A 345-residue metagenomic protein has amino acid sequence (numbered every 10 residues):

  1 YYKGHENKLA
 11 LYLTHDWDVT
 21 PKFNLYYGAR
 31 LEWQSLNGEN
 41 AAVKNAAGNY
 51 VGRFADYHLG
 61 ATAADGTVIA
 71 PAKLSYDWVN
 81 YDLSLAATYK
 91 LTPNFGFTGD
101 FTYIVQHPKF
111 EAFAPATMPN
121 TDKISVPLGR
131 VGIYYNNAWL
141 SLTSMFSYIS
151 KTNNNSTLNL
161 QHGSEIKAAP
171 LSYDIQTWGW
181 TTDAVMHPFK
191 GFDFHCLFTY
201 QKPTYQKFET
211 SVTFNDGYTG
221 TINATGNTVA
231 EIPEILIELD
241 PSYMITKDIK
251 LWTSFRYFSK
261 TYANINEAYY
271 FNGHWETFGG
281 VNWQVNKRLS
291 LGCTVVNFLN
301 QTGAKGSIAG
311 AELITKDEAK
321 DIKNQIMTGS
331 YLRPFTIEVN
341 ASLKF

Functional and structural regions predicted by a protein language model:
Y1-T92, P108-A116: Signature of Gram-negative outer-membrane beta-barrel scaffolds
L11-W17, L85-Y89, V131-N137, T182-M186 (+5 more regions): Residues on the lipid-exposed face of transmembrane beta-strands in outer-membrane beta-barrel proteins
P21-K22, W139, Y148-T152, P170-I265 (+1 more regions): Gram-negative outer-membrane beta-barrel transporters
K22-L25, N94-F97, W139-T143, K190-F194 (+3 more regions): Repeated loop/turn-to-beta-strand initiation elements of outer-membrane beta-barrel proteins
R30-Q34, T88, T102-I104, N136 (+5 more regions): Outer-membrane beta-barrel pore domains and translocons
K90-P108, A112, D122-H195, T199-E209: Membrane-embedded beta-barrel scaffold of Gram-negative outer-membrane proteins
H107-P108, A230-Q284, L299-N300, A304-D317: C-terminal beta-barrel architecture of Gram-negative outer-membrane proteins
S259-Y262, W283-F345: C-terminal beta-signal and adjacent terminal beta-strands/loops of Gram-negative outer-membrane beta-barrel proteins
